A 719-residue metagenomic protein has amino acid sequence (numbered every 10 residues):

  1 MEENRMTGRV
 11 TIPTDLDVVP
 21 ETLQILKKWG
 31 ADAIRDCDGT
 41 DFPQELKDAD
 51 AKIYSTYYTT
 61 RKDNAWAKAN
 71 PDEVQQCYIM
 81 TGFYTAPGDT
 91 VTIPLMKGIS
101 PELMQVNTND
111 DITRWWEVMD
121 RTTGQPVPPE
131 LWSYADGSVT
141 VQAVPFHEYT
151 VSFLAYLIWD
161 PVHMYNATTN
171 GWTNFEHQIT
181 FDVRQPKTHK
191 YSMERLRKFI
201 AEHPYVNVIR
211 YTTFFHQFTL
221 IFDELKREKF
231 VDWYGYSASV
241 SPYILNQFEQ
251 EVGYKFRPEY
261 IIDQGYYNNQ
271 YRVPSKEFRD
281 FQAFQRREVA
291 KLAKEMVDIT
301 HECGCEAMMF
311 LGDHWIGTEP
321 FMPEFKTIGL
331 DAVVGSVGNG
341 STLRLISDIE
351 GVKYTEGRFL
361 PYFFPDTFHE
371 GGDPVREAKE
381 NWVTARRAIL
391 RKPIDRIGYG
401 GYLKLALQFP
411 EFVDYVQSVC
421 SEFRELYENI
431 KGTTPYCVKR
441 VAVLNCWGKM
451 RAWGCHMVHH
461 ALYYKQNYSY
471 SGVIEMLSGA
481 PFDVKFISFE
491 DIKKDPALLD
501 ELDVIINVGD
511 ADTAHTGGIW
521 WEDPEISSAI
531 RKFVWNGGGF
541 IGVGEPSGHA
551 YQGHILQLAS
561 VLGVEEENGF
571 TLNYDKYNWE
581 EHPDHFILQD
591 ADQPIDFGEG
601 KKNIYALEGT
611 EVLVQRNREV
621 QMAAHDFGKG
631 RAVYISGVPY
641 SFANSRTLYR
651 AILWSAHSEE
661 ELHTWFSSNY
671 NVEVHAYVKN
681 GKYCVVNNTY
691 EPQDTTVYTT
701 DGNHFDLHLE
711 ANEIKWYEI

Functional and structural regions predicted by a protein language model:
E2-R61, A65-S100: Noncatalytic N-terminal accessory/assembly modules of large enzymes
T11-K52, R195-T212, F325, A332-V333 (+3 more regions): Catalytic domains of carbohydrate-active enzymes, especially glycoside hydrolases
L46, A65-A67, L196-R197, N207-F214 (+12 more regions): Hydrophobic targeting/anchoring helices
A49-A51, G304-C305, K353, N536-G539 (+1 more regions): A short helix->loop->beta-strand "cap" motif at the edges of active sites that frequently abuts
P71-T327, L345, K431: Polysaccharide-binding and catalytic clefts of secreted carbohydrate-active enzymes
L220-D223, F230, K404-V438, S478 (+4 more regions): Extracellular ligand-binding/catalytic regions of CAZymes and related secreted enzymes and adhesion modules
A461-F486: Short helix-loop-beta junction
G517-Q593, G598: A glycine-rich, often tryptophan-bearing local segment used as a flexible ligand/cofactor-contacting loop or short
